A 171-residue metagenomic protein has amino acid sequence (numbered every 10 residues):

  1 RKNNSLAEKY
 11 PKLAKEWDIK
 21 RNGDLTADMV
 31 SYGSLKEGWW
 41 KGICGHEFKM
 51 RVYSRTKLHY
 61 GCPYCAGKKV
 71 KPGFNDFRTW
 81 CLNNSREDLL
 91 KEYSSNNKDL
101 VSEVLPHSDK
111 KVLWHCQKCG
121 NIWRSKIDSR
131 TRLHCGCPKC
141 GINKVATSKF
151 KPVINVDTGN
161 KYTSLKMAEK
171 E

Functional and structural regions predicted by a protein language model:
R1-E171: Functional cation/ligand-contacting sites centered on basic and imidazole/sulfhydryl donors
